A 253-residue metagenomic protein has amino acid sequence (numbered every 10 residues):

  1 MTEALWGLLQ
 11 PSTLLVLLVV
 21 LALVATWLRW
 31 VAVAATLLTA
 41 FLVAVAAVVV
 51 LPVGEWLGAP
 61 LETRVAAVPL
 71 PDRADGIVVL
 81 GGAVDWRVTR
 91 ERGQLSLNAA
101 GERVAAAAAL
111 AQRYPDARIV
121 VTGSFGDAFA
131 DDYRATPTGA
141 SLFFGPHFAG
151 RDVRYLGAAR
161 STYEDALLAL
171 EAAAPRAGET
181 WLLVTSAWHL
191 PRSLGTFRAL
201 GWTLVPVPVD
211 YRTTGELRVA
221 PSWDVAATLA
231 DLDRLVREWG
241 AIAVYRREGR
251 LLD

Functional and structural regions predicted by a protein language model:
M1-L5, V53, L57-L61, V236-A243: Hydrophobic alpha-helical segments of integral membrane proteins, encompassing both true transmembrane helices
M1-W27: Membrane-embedded alpha-helical segments of integral membrane proteins
S12-L14, A44, G249-R250: Extended, histidine- and acidic-residue-enriched regions that form the cofactor-binding/catalytic faces
T26-A34: Membrane-interface helix-boundary motifs at transmembrane edges
V31, T63-R64, R246-R250: Transmembrane helix-loop junctions in multipass membrane proteins, especially transporters and channels
A35-L51: Hydrophobic membrane-insertion alpha-helices, especially the h-region of bacterial N-terminal signal peptides
A46-A226: A structural signal for short, hydrophobic/glycine-enriched beta-strand patches
V219, W223, A230, R234-D253: Extracytoplasmic/luminal low-complexity segments enriched in Pro/Gly and acidic/polar residues that act as flexible
